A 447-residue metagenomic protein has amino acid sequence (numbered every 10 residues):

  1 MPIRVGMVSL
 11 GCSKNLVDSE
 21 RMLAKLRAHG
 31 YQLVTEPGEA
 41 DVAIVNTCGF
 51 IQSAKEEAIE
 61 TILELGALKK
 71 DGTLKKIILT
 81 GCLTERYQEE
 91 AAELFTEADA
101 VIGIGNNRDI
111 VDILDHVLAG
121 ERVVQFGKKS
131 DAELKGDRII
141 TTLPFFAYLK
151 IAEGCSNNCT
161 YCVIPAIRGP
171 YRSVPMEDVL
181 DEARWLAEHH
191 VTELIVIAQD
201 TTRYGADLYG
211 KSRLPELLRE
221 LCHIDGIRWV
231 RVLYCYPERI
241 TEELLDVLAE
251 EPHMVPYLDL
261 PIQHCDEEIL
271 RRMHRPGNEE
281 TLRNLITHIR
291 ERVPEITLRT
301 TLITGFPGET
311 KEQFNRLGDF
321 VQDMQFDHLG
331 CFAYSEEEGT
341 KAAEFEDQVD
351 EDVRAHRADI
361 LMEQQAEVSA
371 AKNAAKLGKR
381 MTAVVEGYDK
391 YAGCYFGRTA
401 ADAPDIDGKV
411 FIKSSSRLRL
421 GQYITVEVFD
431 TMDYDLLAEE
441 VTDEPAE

Functional and structural regions predicted by a protein language model:
M1-Y204, E243, M254, L258 (+5 more regions): Proteins enriched for Cys/Gly/acidic motifs involved in redox and nucleic-acid/cofactor modification
L10, N158, C162-G169, W229-E238 (+4 more regions): Conserved strand-turn element in the central/C-terminal portion of the radical SAM core barrel that lines
C12, G205-I227, R272-P276, Y334-E367: Radical SAM enzyme [4Fe-4S]-AdoMet core and its adjacent flexible, acidic and glycine-rich loops/tails across
G49-A54, V191-E216, E220, I224 (+3 more regions): Conserved glycine-rich "GG(E/T)P / GGGxP" loop and the immediately following alpha-helix in the radical SAM core
C159, V179, V196, V232 (+7 more regions): Conserved, mostly hydrophobic/aromatic
E188, P215, H223-I224, W229-V230 (+1 more regions): Radical SAM/AdoMet-radical enzyme domain recognition
Y209-R219, E242-P256, E309-F326, E351-H356 (+1 more regions): Short, electropositive alpha-helical surface patch
E344-E447: Terminal RNA-binding accessory module
